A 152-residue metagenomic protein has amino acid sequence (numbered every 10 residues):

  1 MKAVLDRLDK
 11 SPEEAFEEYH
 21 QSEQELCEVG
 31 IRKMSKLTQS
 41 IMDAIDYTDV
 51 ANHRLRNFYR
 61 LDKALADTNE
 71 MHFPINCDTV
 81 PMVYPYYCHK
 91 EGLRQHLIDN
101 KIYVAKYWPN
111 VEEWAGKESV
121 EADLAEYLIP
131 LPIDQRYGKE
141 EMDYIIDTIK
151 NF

Functional and structural regions predicted by a protein language model:
M1-F152: PLP-dependent aminotransferase class I/II
